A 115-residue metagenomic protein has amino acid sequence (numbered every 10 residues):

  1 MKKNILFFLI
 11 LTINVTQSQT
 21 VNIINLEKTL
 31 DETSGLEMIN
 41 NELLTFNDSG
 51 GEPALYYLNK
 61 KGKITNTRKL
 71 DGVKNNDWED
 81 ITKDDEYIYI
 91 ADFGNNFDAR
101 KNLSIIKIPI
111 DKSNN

Functional and structural regions predicted by a protein language model:
M1-V21: Bacterial Sec-dependent N-terminal signal peptides
Q19-N115: Sequence/structural signature of beta-propeller domains
